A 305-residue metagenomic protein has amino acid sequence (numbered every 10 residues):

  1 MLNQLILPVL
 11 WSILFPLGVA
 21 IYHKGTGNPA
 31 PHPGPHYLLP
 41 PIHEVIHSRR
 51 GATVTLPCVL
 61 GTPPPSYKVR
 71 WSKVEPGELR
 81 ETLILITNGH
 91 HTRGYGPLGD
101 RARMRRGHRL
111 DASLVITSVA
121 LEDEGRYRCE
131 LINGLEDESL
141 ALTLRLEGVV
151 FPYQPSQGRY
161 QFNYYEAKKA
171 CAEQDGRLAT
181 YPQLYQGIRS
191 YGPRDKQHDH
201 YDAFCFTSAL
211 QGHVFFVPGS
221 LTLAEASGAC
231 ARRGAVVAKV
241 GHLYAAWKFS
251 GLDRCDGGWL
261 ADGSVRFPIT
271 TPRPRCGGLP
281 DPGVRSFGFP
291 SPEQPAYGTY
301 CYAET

Functional and structural regions predicted by a protein language model:
L2, L10-H43, P65-S66: N-terminal signal peptide
I21-T26, K68, E130-G148: Extracellular/luminal immunoglobulin-like beta-sandwich modules
A30-H36, G96, D100, E147-Y165 (+3 more regions): Extracellular disulfide-stabilized recognition modules
T55, G99-L142: Ligand-binding face of N-terminal immunoglobulin V-set domains in extracellular IgSF glycoproteins
C58, W71, Y127-C129, C171 (+3 more regions): Core motif of extracellular immunoglobulin-like domains
P63-G99, Y181-Y185, G241: N-terminal V-set
T87, Q186-S190, G241-S291: An exposed tryptophan-centered "aromatic clamp" motif
A167-I188, F215-F216, L223-C255: Conserved hydrophobic ligand-interaction patch in extracellular adhesion modules
